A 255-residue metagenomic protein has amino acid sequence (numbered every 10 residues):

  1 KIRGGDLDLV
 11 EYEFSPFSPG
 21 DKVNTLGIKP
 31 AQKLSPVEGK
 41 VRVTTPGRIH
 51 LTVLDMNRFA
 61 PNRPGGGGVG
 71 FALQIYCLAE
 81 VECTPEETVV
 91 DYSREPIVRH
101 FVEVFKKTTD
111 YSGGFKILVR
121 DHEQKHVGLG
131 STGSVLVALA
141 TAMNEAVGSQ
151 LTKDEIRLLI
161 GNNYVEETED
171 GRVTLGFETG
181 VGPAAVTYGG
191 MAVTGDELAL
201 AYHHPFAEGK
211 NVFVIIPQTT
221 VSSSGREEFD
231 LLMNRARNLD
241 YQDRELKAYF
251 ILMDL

Functional and structural regions predicted by a protein language model:
K1-T44, T52, R58-G66, T152-L255: ATP-dependent small-molecule kinase catalytic core of the GHMP/sugar-kinase superfamily and closely related
I2-S131, T141-L151, F177: ATP-binding N-lobe of GHMP and related small-molecule kinases
